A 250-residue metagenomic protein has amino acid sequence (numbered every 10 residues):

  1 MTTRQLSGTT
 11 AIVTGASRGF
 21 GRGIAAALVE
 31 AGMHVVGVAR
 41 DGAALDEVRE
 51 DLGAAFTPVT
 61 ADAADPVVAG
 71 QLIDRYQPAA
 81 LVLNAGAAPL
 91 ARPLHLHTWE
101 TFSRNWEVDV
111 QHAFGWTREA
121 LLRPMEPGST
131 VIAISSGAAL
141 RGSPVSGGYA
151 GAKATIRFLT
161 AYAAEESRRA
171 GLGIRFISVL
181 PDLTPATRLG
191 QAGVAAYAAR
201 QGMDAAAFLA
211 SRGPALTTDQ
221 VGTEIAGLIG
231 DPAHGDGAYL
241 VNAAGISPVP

Functional and structural regions predicted by a protein language model:
T10, S17-R18: Conserved glycine-rich cofactor-binding loop
T14, P78-G86, D109, A133 (+1 more regions): Rossmann-fold scaffold of SDR-type NAD(P)-dependent oxidoreductases
A31-E47: Conserved glycine-rich Rossmann-like NAD(P)H-binding loop of the short-chain dehydrogenase/reductase
G86-S103, V145: Conserved mid-core segment of classical short-chain dehydrogenase/reductases
H95-F114, I132, I156: Catalytic Tyr-X3-Lys loop
T117, A152: Active-site helix of classical SDR
S136: Residue(s) in the substrate-gating loop at a strand-loop-helix junction that position the organic substrate next
I174, A198-P250: C-terminal helical subdomain
